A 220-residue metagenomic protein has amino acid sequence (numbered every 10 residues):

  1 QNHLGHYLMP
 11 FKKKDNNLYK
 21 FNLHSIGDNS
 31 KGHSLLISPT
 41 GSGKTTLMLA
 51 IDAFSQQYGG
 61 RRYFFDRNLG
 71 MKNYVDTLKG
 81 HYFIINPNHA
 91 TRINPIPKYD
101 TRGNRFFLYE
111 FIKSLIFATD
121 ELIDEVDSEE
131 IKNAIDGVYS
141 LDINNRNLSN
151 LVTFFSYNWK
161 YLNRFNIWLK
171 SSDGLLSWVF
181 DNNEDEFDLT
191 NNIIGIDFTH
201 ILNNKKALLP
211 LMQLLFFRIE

Functional and structural regions predicted by a protein language model:
Q1-Y19, S25, L69-K72, D76-E220: P-loop NTPase motor domains
K31: Short coil/loop residues immediately preceding or within conserved phosphate-binding loops of NTP-utilizing enzyme
L36: Hydrophobic anchor at the beta1->P-loop junction of P-loop NTPases
G41: Walker A (P-loop) phosphate-binding loop of P-loop NTPases
K44: Conserved lysine of the Walker
L47: Hydrophobic positions on the alpha1 helix immediately C-terminal to the Walker A/P-loop
A53-Y63, L78-H81: Post-Walker A helix-loop "phosphate-sensing" segment adjacent to the P-loop in P-loop NTPases
